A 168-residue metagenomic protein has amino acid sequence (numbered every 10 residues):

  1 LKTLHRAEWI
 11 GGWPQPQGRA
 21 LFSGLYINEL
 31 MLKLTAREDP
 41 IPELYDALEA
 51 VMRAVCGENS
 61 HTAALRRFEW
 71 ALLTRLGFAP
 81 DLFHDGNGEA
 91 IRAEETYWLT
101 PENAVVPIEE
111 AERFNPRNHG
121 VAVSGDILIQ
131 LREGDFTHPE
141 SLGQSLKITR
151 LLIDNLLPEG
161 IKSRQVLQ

Functional and structural regions predicted by a protein language model:
L1-Q168: Non-catalytic alpha-helical scaffolds and adjoining flexible linkers that form interface surfaces for assembly
